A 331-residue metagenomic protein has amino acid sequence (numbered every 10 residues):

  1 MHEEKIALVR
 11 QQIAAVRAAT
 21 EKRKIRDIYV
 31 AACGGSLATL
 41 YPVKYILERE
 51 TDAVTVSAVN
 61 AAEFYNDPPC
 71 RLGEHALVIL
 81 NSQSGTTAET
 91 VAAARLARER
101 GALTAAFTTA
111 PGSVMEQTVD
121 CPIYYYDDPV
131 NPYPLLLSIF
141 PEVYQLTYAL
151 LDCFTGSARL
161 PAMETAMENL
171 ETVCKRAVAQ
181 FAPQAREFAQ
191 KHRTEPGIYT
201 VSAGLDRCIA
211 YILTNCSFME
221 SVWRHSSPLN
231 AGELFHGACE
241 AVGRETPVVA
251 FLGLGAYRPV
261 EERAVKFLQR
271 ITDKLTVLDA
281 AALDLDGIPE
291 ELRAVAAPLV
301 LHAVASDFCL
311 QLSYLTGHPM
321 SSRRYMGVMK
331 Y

Functional and structural regions predicted by a protein language model:
M1-A19, A149-M163: Cofactor-/ligand-binding subdomain signature composed of acidic, glycine-rich, tryptophan-containing flexible loops
L8-I25, V178-T194: A short, well-structured juxtamembrane/interface segment
E21-H75, H192-A241: Anionic-ligand anchoring segments at beta-strand to alpha-helix junctions in alpha/beta enzyme folds, i.e., glycine
K24-A166, F251-A281: Glycine-rich phosphate-binding loops that contact phosphosugars or nucleotide phosphates
P111-I123, A238-A241, D284-A294: Glycine-rich, charge-decorated loop segments at or immediately adjacent to ligand/cofactor-binding or catalytic sites
L146-Q190, M320-Y331: Internal, active-site/partner-interface "lid" segment
A241-G243, P247: Long, low-complexity, Lys/Arg-enriched
A264-Y331: Phosphate-moiety recognition in structured ligand-binding domains
